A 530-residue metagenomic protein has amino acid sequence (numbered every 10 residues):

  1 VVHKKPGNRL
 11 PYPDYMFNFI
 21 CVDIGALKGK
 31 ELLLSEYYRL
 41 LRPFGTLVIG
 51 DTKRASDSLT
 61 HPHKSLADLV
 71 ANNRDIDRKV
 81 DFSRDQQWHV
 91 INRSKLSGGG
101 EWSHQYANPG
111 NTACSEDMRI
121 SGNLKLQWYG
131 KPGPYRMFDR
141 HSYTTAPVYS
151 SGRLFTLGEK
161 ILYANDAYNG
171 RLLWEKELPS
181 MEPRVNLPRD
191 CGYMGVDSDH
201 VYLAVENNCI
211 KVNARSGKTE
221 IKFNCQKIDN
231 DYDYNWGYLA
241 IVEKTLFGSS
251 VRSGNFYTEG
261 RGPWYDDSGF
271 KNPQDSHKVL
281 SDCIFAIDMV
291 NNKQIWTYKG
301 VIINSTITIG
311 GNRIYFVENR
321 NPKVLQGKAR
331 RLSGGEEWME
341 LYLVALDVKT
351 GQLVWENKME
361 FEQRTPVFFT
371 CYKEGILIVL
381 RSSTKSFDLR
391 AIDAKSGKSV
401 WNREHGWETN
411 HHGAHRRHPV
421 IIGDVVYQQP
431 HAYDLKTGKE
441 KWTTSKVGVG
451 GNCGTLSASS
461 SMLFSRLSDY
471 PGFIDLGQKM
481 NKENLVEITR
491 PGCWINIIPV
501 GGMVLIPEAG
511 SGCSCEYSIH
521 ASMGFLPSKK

Functional and structural regions predicted by a protein language model:
V1-G7: Conserved SAM-binding strand-loop segment of SAM-dependent methyltransferases
N8-V22: A short acidic, Gly/Pro-enriched loop at the edge of an enzyme's catalytic core that lines a small-molecule cofactor
K30-T46: A short glycine-rich, Lys/Arg-flanked "PGG" loop and its adjoining helix->strand segment in the class I
V90, A164, K211, A286 (+6 more regions): Conserved blade-register residue in beta-propeller folds
S97-G133, F270-F285, W338-L341: Blade/loop signatures of beta-propeller domains
W128-F138, W174-K176, S180-R184, K218-D229 (+5 more regions): A short beta-strand motif characteristic of beta-propeller blades
D139-L162, V185-I210, D231-I284, Y298-V344 (+6 more regions): Repeat-blade elements of multi-bladed beta-propeller folds
A167-N169, N213-G217, D288-N291, D347-T350 (+3 more regions): Short loop/turn segments that connect beta-strands within beta-propeller blades
